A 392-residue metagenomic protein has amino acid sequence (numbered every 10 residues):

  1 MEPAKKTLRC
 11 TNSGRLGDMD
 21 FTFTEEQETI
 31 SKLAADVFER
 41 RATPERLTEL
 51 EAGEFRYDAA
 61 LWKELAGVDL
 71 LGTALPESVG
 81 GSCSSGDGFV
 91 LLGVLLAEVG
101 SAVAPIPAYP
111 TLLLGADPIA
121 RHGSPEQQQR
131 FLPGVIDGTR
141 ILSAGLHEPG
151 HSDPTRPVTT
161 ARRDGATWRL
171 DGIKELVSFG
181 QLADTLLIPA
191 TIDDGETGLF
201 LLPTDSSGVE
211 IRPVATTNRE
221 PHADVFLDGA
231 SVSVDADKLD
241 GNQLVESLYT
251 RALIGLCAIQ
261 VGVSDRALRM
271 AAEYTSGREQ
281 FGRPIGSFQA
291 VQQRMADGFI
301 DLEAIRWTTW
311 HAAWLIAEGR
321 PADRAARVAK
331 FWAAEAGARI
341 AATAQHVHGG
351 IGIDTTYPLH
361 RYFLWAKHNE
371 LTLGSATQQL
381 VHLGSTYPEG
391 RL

Functional and structural regions predicted by a protein language model:
D20, S31, V94, G350-L392: Glycine-rich phosphate/cofactor-binding loops in nucleotide/flavin-utilizing enzymes
D20-E26, I30-K32, S101, V209-E303 (+1 more regions): Glycine-rich beta->alpha junctions and the first turn(s) of the following alpha-helix
E45-G53, A272, S276-R283, F299-W332 (+2 more regions): C-terminal helix-coil-helix/basic helical segment that borders enzyme active sites and/or dimer interfaces and provides
G67-Q129, P133, D137, F179-L182: Internal helix-loop-helix
G138-P149: A short, Trp-centered hydrophobic/proline-enriched beta-strand micro-motif
G145, I173-V209: A short core secondary-structure module
A161-R162: A structural signal for short hydrophobic beta-strand segments in well-ordered beta-sheet cores
